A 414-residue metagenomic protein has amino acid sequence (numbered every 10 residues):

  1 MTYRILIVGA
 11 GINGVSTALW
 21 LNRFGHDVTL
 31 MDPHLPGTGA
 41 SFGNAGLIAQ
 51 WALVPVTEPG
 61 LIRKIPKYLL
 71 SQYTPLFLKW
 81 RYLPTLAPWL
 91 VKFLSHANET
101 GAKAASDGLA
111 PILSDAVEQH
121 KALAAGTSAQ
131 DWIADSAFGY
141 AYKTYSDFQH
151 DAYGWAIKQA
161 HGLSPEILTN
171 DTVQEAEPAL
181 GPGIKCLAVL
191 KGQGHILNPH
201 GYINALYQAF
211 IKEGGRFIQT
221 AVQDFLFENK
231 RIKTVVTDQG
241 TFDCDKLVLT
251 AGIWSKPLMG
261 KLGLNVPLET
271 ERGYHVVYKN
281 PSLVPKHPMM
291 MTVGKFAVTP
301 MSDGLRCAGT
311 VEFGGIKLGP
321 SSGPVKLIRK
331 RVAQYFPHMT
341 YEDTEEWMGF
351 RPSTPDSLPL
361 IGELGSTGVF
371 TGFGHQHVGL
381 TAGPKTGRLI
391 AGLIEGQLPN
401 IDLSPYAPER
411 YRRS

Functional and structural regions predicted by a protein language model:
Y3-L30: N-terminal Rossmann-like FAD-binding beta1-loop-alpha1 element of flavoenzymes
G11-I12, L35, I253, H377: Residue-level detector of alpha-helix initiation sites
R23-G43: Glycine-rich FAD pyrophosphate-binding loop
G46-L47, A52, V56-H96, D224-I232 (+1 more regions): Active-site substrate-recognition segment that forms the wall of the catalytic cavity or substrate channel
A87-Q208: Rossmann-like flavin
P165, T292-V293, Q334-S414: C-terminal catalytic lobe of FAD-dependent flavoproteins
L168-A176, I218-K233: A conserved short coil-to-beta-strand element within the FAD-binding core of flavoproteins
